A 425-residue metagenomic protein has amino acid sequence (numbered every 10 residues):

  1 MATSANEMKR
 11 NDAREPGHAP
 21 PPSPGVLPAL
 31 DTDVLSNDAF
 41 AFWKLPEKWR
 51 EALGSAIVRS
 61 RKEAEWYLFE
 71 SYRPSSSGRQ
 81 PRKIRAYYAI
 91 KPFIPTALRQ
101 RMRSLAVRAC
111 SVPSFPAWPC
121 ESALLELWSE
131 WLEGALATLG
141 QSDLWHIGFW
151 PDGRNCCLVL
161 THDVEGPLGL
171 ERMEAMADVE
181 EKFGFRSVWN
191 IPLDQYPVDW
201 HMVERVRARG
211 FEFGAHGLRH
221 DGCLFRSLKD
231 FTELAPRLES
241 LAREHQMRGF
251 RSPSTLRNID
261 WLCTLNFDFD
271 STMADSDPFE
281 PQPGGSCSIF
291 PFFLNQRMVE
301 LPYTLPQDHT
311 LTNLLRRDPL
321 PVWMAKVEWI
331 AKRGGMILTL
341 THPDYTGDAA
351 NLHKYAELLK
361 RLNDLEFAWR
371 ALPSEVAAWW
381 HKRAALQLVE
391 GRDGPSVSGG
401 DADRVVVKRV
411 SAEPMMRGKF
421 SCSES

Functional and structural regions predicted by a protein language model:
M1-N190, Q195-V198, R243-E244, C263-N266 (+2 more regions): Terminal accessory/targeting
L160-E165, F213-K229: Glycine-rich phosphate-binding "P-loop"
I191-D199, R248-N258, D275-S276: Short, solvent-exposed turn/loop segments enriched in Gly/Ser/Thr/Pro and often Arg
H201-M202, F225-T232, W261-C263: Metal-dependent catalytic neighborhoods of phosphoester/phosphodiester hydrolases
G210-H220, F267-G284, F293: Acidic, His- and aromatic-enriched active-site or binding-groove loops in soluble protein domains that engage sugars
A215, S252, T339-T341: Conserved beta-strand positions
F231-A242: An active-site-proximal "capping" alpha-helix that borders the catalytic cofactor pocket
P253, M273-D275, T304, H342: Conserved residues at the C-terminal ends of beta-strands
